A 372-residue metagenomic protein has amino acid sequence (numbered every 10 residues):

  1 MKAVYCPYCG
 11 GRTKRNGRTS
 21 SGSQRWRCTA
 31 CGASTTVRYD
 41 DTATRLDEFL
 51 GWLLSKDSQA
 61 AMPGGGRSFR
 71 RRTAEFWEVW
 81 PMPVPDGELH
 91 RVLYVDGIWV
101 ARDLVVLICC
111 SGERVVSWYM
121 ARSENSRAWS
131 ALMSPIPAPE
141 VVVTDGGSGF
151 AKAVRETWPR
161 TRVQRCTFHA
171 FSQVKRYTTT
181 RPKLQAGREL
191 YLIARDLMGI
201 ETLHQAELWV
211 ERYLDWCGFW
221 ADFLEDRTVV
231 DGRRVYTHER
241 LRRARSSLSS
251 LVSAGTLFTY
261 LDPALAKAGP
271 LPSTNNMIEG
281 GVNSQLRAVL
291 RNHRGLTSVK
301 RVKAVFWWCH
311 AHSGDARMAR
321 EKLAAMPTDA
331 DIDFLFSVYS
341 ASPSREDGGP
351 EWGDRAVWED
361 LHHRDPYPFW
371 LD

Functional and structural regions predicted by a protein language model:
P7-Y8, A30: Short, cysteine/histidine-rich loop/knuckle motifs that typically chelate Zn2+
G11-K14, T36: Short functional micro-motifs and their immediate structural scaffolds
R15-R25: Short linker/helix segments within small regulatory modules
S23, R27, S34, G64-R160: RNase H-like nuclease fold core
R25, A30-E48, E140-G147, A151 (+1 more regions): Acidic/histidine-rich catalytic cores and adjacent linkers of DNA breakage/strand-transfer/modification proteins
L53-P63: Short, charged amphipathic recognition helices of the HTH superfamily and cognate SANT/SANTA-like modules
D145-A194: Conserved beta-strand -> loop -> alpha-helix junction used to position metal-binding or nucleic-acid-contacting
